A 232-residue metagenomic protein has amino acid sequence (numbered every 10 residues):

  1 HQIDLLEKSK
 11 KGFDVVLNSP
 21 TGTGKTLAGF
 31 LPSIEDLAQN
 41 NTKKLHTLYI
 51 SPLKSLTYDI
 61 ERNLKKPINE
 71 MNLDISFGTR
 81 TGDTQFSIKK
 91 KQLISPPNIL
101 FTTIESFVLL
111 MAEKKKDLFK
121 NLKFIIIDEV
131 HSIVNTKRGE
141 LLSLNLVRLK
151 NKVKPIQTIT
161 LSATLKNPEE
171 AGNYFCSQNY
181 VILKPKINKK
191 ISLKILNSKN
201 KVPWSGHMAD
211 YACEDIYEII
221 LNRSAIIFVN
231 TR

Functional and structural regions predicted by a protein language model:
H1-N18, E35: Conserved pre-motif I regulatory segment
K11-L17, K44-T47, P97-N98, Q157 (+1 more regions): Pre-Walker A (Motif I) flank of P-loop NTPase domains
K25-D36, E140-N145: Motif I (Walker A/P-loop) of helicase-class P-loop NTPases
E35-I60, K152-P155: Conserved SF1/SF2 helicase motif Ia
L56-T81, N173-Y180: Conserved helix-turn-beta segment of the N-terminal RecA-like "Helicase ATP-binding" lobe in SF1/SF2 helicases
D83-L100: Conserved motor-coupling elements within RecA-like helicase/translocase cores
L100, I104-V108, K114-V153, T158: SF2 helicase catalytic motif II
V147, Q157-T231: Conserved interdomain linker/interface between the two RecA-like ATPase lobes of SF2 helicase motors
